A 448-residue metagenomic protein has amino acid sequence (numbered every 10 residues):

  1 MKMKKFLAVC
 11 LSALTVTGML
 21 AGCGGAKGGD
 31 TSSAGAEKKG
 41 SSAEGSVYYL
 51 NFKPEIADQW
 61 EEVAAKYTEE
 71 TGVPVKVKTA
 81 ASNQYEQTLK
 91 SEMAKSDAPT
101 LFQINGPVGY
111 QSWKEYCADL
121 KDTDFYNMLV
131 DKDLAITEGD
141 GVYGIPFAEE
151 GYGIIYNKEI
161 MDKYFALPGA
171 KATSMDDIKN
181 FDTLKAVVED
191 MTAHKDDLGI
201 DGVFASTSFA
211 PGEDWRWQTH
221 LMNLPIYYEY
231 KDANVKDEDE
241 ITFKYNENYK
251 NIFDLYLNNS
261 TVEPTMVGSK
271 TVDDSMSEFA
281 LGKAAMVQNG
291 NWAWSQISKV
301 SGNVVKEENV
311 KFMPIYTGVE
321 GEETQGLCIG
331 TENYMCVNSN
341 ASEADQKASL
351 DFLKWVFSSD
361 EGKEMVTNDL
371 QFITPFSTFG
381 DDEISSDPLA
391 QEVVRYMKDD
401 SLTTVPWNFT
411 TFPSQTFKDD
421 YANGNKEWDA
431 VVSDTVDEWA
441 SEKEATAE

Functional and structural regions predicted by a protein language model:
A8-L11, A21-G109, F125, V319 (+4 more regions): Conserved N-terminal structural module of periplasmic/extracytoplasmic solute-binding proteins
E70, P74, G302-N368: Extracytoplasmic/periplasmic substrate-recognition and gating elements
T79-T88, K179-T183, V267-L281: Short helix-initiation/N-cap motifs at beta->coil->alpha
N105-D162, R216, N309-I315: Hinge/lid segment of periplasmic solute-binding proteins
K121-L134, T173-D177, S208-P211, I226-N251 (+3 more regions): Short, solvent-exposed loop/beta-turn-alpha elements that line the ligand-binding surface or hinge of extracytoplasmic
G141-F147, Y152, D182-E238: Extracytoplasmic/periplasmic solute-binding protein
V188-E189, A233-S269: Glycine-centered hinge/linker elements that transmit conformational signals in sensory and ligand-binding systems
I329, T367-T374, T378-F379, P388-A445: C-terminal capping/gating helix-and-loop segments adjacent to ligand/active sites or protein-protein/ligand interfaces
